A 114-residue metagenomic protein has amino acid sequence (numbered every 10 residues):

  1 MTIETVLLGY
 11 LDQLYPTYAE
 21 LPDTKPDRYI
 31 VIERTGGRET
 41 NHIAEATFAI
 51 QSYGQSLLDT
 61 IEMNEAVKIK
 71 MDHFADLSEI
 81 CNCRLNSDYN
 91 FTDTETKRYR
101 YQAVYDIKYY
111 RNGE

Functional and structural regions predicted by a protein language model:
M1-Y15, T24-P26, E33-E114: Charged, amphipathic alpha-helical segments and their flanking helix caps
E20-P22: Polyanion-binding surfaces on beta-sheet-dominated domains and ring/shell assemblies
